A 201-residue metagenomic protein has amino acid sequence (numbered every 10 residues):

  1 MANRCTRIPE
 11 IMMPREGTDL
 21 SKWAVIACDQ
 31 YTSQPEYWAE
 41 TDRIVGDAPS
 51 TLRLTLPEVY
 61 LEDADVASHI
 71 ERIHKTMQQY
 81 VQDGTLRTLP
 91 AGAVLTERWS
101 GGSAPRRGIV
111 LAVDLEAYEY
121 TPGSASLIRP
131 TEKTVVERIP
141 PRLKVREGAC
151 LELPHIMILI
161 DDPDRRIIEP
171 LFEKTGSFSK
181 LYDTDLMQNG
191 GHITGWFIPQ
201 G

Functional and structural regions predicted by a protein language model:
M1-H192: N-terminal extension/subdomain marker
I198-G201: Active-site beta-strand/loop microenvironment that shapes enzyme catalytic pockets
